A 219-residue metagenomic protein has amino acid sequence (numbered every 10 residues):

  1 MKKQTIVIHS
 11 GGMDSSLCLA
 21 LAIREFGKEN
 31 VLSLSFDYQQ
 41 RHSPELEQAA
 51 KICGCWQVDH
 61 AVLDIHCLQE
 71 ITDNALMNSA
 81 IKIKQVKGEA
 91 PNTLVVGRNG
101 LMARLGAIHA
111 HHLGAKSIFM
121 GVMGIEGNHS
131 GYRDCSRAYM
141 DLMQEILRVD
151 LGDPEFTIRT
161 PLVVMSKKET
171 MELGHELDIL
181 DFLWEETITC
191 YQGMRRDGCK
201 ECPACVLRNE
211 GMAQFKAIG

Functional and structural regions predicted by a protein language model:
M1-L180: ATP-dependent adenylation/nucleotidyltransferase module used to activate substrates
I179-K200: Immediate flanking context of iron-sulfur cluster ligation sites
M194-G219: Iron-sulfur (Fe-S) cluster-binding segments and ferredoxin-like electron-carrier domains, especially [2Fe-2S]
